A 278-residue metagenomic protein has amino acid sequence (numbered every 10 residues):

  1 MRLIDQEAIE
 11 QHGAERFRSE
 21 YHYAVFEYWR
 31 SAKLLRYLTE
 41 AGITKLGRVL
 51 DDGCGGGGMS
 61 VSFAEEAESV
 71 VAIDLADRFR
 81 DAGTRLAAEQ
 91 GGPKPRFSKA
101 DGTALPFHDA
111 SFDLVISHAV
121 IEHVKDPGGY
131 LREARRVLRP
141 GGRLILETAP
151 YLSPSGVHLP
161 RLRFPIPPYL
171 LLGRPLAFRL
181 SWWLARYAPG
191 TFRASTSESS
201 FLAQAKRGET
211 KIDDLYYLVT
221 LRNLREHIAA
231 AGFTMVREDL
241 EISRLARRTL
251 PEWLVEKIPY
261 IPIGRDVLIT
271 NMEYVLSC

Functional and structural regions predicted by a protein language model:
L3-R18, Y187-C278: A C-terminal cap/extension of S-adenosyl-L-methionine-dependent methyltransferases that defines the acceptor-substrate
E27-G47: Conserved alpha-helix/loop element of class I SAM-dependent methyltransferases that forms part of the SAM/SAH-binding
K45-G55: Conserved class I S-adenosyl-L-methionine
G56-G58, S62-T103: Class I SAM-dependent methyltransferase SAM/SAH-binding core
T103-L114: A short acidic, Gly/Pro-enriched loop at the edge of an enzyme's catalytic core that lines a small-molecule cofactor
S117-H118: A short beta-strand submotif of the Rossmann-like class I SAM-dependent methyltransferase core that lines
G128-P140: A short glycine-rich, Lys/Arg-flanked "PGG" loop and its adjoining helix->strand segment in the class I
I145-G190: Conserved class I S-adenosyl-L-methionine
